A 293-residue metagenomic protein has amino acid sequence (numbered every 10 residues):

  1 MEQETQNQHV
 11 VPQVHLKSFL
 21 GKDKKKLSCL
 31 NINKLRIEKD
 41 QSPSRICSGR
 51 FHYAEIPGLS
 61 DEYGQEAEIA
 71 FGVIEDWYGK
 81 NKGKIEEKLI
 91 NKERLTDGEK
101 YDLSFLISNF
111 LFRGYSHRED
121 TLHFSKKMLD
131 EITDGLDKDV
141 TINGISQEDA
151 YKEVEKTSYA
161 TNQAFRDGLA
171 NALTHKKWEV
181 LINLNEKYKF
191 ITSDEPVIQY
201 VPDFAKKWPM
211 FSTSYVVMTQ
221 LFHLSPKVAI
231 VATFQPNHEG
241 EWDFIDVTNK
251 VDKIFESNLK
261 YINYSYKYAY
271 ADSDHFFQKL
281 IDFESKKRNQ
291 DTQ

Functional and structural regions predicted by a protein language model:
M1-N7, V11-Q293: Alpha-helical structural context detector biased toward long hydrophobic helices
